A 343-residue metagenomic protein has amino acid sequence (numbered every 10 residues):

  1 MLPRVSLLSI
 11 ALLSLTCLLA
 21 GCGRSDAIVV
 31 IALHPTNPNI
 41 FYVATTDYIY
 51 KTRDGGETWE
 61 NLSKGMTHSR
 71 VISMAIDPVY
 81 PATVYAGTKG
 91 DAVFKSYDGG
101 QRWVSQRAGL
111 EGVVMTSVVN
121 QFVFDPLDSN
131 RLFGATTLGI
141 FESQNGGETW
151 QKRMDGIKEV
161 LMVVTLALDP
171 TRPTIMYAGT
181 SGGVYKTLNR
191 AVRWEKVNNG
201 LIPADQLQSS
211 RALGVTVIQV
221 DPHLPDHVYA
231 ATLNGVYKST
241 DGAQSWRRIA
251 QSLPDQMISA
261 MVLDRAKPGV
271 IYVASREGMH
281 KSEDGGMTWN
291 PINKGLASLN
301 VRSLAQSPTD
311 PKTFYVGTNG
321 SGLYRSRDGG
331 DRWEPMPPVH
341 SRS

Functional and structural regions predicted by a protein language model:
L2-S343: Extracellular glycan-interacting surfaces
